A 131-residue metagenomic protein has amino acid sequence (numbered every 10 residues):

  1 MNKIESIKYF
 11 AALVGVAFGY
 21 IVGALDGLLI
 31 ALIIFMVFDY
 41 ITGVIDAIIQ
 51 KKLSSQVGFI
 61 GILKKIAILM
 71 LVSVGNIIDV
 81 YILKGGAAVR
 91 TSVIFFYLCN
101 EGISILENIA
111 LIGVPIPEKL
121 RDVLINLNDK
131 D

Functional and structural regions predicted by a protein language model:
M1-Y9, C99-D131: Membrane-proximal cytosolic segments adjacent to transmembrane helices
N2, V22, D26, A87-I94: Membrane-water interface of alpha-helical transmembrane segments
I4-A12, D46, K65-M70: Short hydrophobic alpha-helical membrane-embedded segments
Y9-I30: Membrane-helix boundary elements
G19, L32-G43, I68-N76, F96-S104: Alpha-helical transmembrane segments of multi-pass membrane proteins
M36-V57: Membrane-helix boundary/interface segments in integral membrane proteins
Q50-M70: Juxtamembrane helix-capping/reentrant segments at transmembrane boundaries
Y81-L111: Hydrophobic alpha-helical transmembrane segments and immediately flanking/interface helices in integral membrane
